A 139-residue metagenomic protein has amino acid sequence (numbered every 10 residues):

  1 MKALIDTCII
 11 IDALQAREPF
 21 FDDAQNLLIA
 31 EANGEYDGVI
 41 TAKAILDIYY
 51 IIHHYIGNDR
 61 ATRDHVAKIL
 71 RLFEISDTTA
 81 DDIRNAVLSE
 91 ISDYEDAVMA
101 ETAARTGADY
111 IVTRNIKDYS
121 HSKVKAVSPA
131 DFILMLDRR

Functional and structural regions predicted by a protein language model:
M1-I40, H54-R60, H121, A130-R139: Short, well-structured N-terminal submotif of metal-dependent ribonuclease cores
K2, L72, A104-R139: Acidic, PIN/NYN-like endoribonuclease modules and their adjacent C-terminal/linker elements
K2, Q25-V39, K43-D93, E101: PIN-domain endoribonuclease scaffold, especially VapC-family toxins
C8, L14, K43, Y49 (+1 more regions): Anionic group-transfer/hydrolysis microenvironments
I9, A44, D82, V98-M99 (+2 more regions): Alpha-helix capping/helix-boundary segments
A16, T78, Y94-E95, R105: Residues at the start of alpha-helices and the adjacent loop-to-helix junctions
G57, S89-T102, S128-R139: A short, terminal or domain-edge coil/loop segment
